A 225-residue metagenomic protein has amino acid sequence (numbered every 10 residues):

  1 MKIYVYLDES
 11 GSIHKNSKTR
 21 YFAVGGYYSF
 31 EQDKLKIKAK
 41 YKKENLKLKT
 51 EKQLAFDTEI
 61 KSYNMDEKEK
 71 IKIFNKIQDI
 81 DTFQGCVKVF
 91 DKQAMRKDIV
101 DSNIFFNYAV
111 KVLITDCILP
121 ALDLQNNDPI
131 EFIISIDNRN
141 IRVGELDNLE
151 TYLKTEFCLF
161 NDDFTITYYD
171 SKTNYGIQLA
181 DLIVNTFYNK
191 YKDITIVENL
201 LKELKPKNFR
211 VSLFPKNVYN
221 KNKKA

Functional and structural regions predicted by a protein language model:
M1-A225: Phosphate-ester processing/binding pockets and catalytic centers
